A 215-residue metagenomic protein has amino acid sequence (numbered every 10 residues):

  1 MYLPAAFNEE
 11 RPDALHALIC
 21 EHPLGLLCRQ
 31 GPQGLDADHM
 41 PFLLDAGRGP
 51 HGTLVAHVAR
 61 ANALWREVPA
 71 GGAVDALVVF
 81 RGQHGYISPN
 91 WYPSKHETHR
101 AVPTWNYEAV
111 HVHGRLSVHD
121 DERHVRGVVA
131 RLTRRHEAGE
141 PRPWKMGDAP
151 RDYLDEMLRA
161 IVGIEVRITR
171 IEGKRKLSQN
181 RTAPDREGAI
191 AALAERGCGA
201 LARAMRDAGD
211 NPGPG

Functional and structural regions predicted by a protein language model:
M1-G215: Binding-site signature for planar aromatic cofactors or substrates
